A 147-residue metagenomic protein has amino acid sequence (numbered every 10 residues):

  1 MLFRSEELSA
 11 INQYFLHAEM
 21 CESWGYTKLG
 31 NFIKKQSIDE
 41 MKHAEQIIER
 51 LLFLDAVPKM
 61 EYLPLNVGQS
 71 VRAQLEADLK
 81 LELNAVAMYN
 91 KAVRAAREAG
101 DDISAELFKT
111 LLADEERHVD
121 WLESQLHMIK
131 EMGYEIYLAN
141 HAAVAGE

Functional and structural regions predicted by a protein language model:
M1-E147: Iron-associated oxidoreductase/ferritin-like identity signal
